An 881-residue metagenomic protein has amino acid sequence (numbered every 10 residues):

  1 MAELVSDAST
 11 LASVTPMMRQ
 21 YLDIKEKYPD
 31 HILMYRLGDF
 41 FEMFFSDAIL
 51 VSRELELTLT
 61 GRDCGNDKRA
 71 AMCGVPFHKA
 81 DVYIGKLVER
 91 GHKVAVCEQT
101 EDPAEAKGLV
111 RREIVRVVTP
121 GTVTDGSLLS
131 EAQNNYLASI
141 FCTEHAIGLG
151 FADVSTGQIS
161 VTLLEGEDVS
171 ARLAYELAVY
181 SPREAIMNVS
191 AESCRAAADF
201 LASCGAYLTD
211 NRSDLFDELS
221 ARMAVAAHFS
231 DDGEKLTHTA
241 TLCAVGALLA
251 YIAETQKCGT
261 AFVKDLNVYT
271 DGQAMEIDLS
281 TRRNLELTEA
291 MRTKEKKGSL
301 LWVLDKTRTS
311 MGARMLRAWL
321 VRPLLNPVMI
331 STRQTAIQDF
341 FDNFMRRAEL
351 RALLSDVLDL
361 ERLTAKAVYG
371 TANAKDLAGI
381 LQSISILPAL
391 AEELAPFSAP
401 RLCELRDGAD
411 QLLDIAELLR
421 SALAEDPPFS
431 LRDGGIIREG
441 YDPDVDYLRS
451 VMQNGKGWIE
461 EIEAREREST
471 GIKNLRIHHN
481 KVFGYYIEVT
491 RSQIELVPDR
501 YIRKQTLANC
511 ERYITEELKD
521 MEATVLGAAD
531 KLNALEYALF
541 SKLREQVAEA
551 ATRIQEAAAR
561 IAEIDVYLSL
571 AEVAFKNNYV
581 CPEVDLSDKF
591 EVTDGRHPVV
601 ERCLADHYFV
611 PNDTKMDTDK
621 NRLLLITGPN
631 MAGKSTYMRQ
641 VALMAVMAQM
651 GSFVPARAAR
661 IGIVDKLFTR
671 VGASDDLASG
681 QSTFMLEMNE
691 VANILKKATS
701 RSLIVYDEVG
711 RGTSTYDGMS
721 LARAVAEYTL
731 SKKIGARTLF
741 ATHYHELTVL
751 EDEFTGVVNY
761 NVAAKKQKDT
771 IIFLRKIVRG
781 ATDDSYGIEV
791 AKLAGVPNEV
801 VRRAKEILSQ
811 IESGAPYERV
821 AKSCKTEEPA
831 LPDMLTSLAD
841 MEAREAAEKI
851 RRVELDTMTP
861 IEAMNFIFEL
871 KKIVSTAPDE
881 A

Functional and structural regions predicted by a protein language model:
M1-S13, P797, V801-A881: Acidic, low-complexity intrinsically disordered tails
A2, L11, R19-D23, D30 (+6 more regions): Conserved phosphate-binding elements of NTP-dependent enzyme cores
A2-D339, A352-V368, A372-A464, E591: Charged catalytic and DNA/RNA-contacting regions of genome-maintenance and nucleic-acid-processing enzymes
F45-A48, H238, R308, W319 (+3 more regions): ATPase nucleotide-binding head domains, primarily ABC-like/P-loop NTPase cores
P120-L129, G259, A395-R401, E460-I472 (+4 more regions): Active-site phosphate-binding and catalytic loops of NTP-dependent enzymes
Y369, N373, S383-I386, E404 (+3 more regions): Charged, surface-exposed helical/loop "interaction arms" that form contiguous linear patches used for dimerization
L507, E511-E545: Extended, charged coiled-coil "arm/hinge" scaffolds of SMC/Rad50-like chromosome-maintenance ATPases and other large
